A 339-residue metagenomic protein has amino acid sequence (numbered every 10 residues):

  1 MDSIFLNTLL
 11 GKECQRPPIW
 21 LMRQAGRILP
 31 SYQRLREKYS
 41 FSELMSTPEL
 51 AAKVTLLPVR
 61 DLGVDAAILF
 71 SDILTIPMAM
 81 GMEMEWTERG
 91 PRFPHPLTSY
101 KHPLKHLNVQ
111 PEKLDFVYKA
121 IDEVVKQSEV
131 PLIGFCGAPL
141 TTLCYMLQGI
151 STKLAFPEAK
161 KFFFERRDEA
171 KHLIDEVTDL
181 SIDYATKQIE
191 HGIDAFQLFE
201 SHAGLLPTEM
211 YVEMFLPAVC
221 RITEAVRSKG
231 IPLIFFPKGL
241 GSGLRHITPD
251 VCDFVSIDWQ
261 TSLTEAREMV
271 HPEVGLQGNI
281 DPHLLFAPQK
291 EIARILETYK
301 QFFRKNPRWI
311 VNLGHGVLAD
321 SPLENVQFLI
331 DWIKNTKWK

Functional and structural regions predicted by a protein language model:
M1-E88, R221, L323-K339: N-terminal basic, low-complexity leaders that serve as flexible interaction/assembly modules and, when applicable, as
T8, K12, L35, H106 (+2 more regions): Residues that form generic nucleotide/phosphate-binding pockets
S40, Y100-V109, F163-H172: Short glycine/proline- and acidic residue-enriched helix-loop micro-motifs that form flexible lids or anion-recognition
I73-I76, P91, Y100, P139-T141: A short acidic, glycine/proline-enriched capping/turn motif at secondary-structure boundaries, especially helix N-cap
E85-T98, T152-K160: A charged helix-plus-loop insertion that forms the helical arch/lid used to bind and gate nucleic-acid substrates
R89-K126: A gly/proline- and charged-residue-enriched helix-loop-helix capping module
K113-K339: Active-site loop segments of alpha/beta catalytic cores
